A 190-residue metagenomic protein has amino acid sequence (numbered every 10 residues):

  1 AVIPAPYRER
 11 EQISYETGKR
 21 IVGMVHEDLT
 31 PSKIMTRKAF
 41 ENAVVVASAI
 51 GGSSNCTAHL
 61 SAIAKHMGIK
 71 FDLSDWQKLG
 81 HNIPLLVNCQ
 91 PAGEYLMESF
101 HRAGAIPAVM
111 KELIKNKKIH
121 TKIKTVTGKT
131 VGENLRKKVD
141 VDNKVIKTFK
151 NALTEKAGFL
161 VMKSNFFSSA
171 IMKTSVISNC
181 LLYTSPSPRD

Functional and structural regions predicted by a protein language model:
A1-V141, V145-K147, E155, L160: Mobile "lid/hinge" segments at catalytic clefts and subdomain interfaces of large enzymes
A58, D75, V161, F167-L182: Anionic-ligand anchoring segments at beta-strand to alpha-helix junctions in alpha/beta enzyme folds, i.e., glycine
F166-F167, R189: Intrinsically disordered, low-complexity regulatory segments
Y183-D190: Conserved small/polar residues in nucleotide/adenosyl-binding loops
